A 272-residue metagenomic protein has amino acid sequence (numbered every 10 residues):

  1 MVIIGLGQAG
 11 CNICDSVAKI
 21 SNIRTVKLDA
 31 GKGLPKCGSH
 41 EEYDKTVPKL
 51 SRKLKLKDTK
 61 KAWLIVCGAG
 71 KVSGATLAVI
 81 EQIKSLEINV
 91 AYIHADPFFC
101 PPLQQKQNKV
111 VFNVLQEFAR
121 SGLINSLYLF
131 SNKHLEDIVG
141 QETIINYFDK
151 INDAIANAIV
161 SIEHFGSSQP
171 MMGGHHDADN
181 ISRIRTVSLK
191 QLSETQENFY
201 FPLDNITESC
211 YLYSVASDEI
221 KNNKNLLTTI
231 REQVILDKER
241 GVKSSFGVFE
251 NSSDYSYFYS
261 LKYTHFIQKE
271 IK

Functional and structural regions predicted by a protein language model:
M1-K272: Tubulin/FtsZ superfamily GTPase core signature
